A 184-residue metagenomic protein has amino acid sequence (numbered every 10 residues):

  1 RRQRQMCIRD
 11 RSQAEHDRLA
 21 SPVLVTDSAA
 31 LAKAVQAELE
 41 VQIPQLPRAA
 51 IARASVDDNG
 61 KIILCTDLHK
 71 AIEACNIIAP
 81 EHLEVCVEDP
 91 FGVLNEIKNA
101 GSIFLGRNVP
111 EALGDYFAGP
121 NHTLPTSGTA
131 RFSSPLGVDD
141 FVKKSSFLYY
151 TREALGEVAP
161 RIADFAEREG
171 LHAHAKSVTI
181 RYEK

Functional and structural regions predicted by a protein language model:
R1, L19-S21: Structured catalytic cores of enzymes that bind and process phosphorylated ligands/cofactors
R1-I8: Short, small-residue-biased leader/transition segments that mark boundaries at the very start of proteins
R9, A34-E38, Y116-A118: Short acidic, glycine/serine/threonine-rich loops at helix termini
R11-D17: Active-site donor-nucleotide binding/catalytic segment of nucleotide-sugar enzymes
H16, L24-A100: A glycine- and small/hydrophobic-rich beta-loop-beta segment that serves as a flexible "lid/hinge" or phosphate-binding
V23, D27, L31, I63 (+2 more regions): Catalytic cores of large soluble enzymes that bind and process phosphate-bearing ligands
I77-K184: C-terminal core of ALDH-fold dehydrogenases
